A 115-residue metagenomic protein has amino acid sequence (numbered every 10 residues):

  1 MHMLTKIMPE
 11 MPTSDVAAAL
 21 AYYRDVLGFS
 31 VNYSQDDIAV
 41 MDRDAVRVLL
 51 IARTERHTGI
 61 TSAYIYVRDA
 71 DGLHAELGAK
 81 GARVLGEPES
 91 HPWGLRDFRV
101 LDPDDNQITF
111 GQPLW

Functional and structural regions predicted by a protein language model:
M1-L20, A45-R47, T61-A63, P113-W115: N-terminal beta-strand motif that seeds the catalytic metal site of vicinal oxygen chelate
H2, K80-W115: Vicinal oxygen chelate
K6-S14, V40-D42, E55-K80, R96-L101: Vicinal oxygen chelate
P9-M11, N32, E89-S90: Short beta-strand-to-loop elements that line the ligand-binding cleft of bilobed periplasmic-binding protein-like
A19-R24, L77, D102-D105: Conserved active-site tyrosine of GNAT-family acetyltransferases
V26-V31, A82-R83: Conserved acetyl-CoA-binding loop of GNAT-fold acetyltransferases
S30-T61, Q107-Q112: Conserved short beta-strand elements that form part of the metal-binding/catalytic scaffold of enzyme active sites
